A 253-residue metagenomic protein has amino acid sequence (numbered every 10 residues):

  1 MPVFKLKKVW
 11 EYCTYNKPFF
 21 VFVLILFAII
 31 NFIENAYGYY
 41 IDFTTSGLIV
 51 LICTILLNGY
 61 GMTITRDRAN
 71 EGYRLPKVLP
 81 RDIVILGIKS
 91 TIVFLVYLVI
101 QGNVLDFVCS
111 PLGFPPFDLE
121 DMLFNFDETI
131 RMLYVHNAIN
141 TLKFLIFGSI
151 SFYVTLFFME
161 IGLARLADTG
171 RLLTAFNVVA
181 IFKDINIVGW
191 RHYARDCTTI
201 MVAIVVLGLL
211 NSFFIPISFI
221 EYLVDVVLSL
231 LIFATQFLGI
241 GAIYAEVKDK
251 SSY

Functional and structural regions predicted by a protein language model:
M1-L142, F157-E160, R165-L209, V226-Y253: Helix-coil boundary and N-terminal low-complexity module in membrane systems
S46, K143-F147, E221: Short alpha-helical transmembrane interface motifs in multi-pass membrane proteins
F147-G148, E160: Interfacial loop-to-helix junctions that mark the boundaries of transmembrane helices in multi-pass membrane
S212-L230: A cross-kingdom feature marking charged/low-complexity
